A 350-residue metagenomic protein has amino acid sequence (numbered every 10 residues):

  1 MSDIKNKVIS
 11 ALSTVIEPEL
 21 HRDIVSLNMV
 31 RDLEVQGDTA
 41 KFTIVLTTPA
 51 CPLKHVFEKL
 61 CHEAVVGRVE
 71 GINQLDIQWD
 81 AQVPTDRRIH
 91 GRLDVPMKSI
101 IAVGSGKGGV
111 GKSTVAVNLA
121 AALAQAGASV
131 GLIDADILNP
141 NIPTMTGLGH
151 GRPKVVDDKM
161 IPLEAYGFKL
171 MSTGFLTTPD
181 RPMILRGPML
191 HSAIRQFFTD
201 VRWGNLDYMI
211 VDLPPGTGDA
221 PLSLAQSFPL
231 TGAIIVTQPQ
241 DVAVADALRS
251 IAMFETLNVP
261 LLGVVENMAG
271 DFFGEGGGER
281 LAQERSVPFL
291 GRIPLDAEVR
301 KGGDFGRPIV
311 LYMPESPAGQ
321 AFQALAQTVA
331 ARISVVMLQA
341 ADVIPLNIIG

Functional and structural regions predicted by a protein language model:
M1-R31, E63: N-proximal, solvent-exposed amphipathic alpha-helical segments enriched in charged/polar residues
S26-A40, T47-G104, A330-I333, M337: Extreme N-terminal, non-catalytic leader segments that precede Walker-type/kinase nucleotide-binding cores
C61, D200-W203, D207-F305: Conserved catalytic-core segment of NTP-binding enzymes
I100-D136, I251: Walker A/P-loop phosphate-binding motif and the immediately C-terminal alpha-helix
L123-L185, H191, R195, E279: Phosphate-binding loop that captures ATP/GTP phosphates
V155, G174-P188, R195-S223: Switch II (G3) loop of P-loop NTPases
F305-A318: C-terminal boundary of histidine-terminating zinc-finger modules
A324-T328, L338-G350: A short, charged, Gly/Pro-tolerant segment at domain boundaries
